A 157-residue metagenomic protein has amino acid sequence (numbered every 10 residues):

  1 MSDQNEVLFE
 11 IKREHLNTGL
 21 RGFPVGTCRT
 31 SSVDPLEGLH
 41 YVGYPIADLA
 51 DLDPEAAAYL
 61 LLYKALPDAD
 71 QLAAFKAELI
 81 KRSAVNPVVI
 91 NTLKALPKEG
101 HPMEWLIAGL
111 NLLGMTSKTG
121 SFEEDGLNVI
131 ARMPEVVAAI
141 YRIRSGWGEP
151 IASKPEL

Functional and structural regions predicted by a protein language model:
M1-L157: Hydrophobic alpha-helical bundle cores within soluble ligand-binding/oligomerization subdomains
